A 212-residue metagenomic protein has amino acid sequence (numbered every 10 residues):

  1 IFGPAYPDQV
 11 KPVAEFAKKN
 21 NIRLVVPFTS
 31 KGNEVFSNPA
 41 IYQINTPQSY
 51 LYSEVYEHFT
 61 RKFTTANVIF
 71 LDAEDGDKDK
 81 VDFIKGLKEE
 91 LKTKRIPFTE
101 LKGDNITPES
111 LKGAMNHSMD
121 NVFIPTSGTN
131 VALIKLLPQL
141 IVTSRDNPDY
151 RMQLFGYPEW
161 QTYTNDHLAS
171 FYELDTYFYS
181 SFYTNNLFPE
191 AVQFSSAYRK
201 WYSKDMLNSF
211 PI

Functional and structural regions predicted by a protein language model:
I1-A5, L24-P27, N67-A73, S118-K135 (+2 more regions): Periplasmic-binding protein-like
F2-L87: Extracytoplasmic ligand/sensor domains, especially the bilobed periplasmic-binding protein
P12-F16, D82-G86, S110-G113, K135-T143 (+1 more regions): A short acidic, amphipathic alpha-helical/loop segment
N20, K94, P148-Y150: Helix C-cap/helix->beta junction micro-motif
F28-S30, I44-L51, L71-F83, T99-E109 (+3 more regions): Hinge/beta->alpha junction and helix N-cap segments in small-molecule ligand-binding domains
E34-Y42, T107-K112, W160-L174: Glycine-rich, charge-decorated loop segments at or immediately adjacent to ligand/cofactor-binding or catalytic sites
K85-P97: Short helix-loop-beta junction
L137-P211: Extracellular/periplasmic periplasmic-binding protein-like sensory domains
